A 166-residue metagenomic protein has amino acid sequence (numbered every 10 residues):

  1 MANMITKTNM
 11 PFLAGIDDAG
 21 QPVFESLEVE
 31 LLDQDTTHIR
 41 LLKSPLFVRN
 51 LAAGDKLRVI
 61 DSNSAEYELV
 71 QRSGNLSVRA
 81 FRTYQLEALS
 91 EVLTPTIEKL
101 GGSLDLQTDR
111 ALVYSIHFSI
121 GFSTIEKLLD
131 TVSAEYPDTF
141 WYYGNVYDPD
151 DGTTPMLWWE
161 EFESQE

Functional and structural regions predicted by a protein language model:
M1-Q21: Extended boundary segments
V23-L31, S44, S64: Short beta-strand-centered aromatic/proline hotspots
Q34-K43: Short, structured beta-strand/loop micro-motifs enriched in basic residues and often containing a Trp
P45-F47, I60-Y67: Short, charged beta-turn/beta-strand-edge "cap" motif at the junction between a beta-strand and an adjacent loop
V70-Q85, L112: Short glycine-/aliphatic-rich beta-strand segments at the starts of folded cytosolic domains
L86-E166: Helix-rich terminal scaffold detector
